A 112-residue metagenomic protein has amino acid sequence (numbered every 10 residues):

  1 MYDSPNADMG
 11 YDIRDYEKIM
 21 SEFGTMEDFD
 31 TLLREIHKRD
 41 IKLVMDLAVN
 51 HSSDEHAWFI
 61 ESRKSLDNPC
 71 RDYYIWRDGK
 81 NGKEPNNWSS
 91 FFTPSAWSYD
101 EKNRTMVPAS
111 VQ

Functional and structural regions predicted by a protein language model:
M1-Q112: Acidic/aromatic-lined carbohydrate-recognition and catalytic surfaces of CAZymes acting on diverse glycans
